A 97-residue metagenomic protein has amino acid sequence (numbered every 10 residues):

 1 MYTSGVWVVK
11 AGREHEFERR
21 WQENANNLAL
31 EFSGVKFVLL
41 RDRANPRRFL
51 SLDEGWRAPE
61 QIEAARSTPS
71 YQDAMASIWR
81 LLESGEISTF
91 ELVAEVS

Functional and structural regions predicted by a protein language model:
M1-V8, V38-R66: Short, well-ordered beta-strand segments in beta-rich or mixed alpha/beta enzyme and ligand-binding folds
S4, F17-E18, I87: Low-complexity, charged, repeat-rich alpha-helical/coil interaction segments
V8-R19: Short, surface-exposed ligand-recognition loops at beta-strand->loop->(often short) alpha-helix junctions that present
A11, P59, V96: Feature marks short, surface-exposed loop/turn motifs that line or immediately flank catalytic pockets and channel
E23-K36, E54-T89: An amphipathic, aromatic/His-enriched active-site/gating alpha helix that lines ligand/cofactor pockets
F90-S97: Short, low-order "capping/linker" segments at domain edges
